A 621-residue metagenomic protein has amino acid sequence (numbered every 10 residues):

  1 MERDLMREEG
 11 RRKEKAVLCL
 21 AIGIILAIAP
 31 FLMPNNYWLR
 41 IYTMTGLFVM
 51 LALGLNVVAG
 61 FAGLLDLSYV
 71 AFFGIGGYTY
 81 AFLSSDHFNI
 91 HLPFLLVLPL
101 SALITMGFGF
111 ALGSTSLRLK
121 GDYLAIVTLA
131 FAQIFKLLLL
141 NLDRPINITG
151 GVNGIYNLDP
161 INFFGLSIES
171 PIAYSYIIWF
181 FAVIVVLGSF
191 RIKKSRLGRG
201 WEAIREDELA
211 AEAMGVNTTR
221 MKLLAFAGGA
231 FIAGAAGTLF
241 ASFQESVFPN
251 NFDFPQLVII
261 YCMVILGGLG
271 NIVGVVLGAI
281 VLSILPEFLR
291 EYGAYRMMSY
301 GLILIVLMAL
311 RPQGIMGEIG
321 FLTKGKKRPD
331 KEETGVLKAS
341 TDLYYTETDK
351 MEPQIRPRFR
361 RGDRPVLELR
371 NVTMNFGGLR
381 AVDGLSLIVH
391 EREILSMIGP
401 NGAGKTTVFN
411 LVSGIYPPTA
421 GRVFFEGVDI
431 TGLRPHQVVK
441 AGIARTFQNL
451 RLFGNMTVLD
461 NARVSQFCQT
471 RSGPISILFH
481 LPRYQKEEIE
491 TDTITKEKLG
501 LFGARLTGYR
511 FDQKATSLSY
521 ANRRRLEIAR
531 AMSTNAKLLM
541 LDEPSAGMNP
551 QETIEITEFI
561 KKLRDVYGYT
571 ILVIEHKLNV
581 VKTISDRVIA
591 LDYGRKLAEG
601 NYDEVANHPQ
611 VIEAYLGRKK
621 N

Functional and structural regions predicted by a protein language model:
M1-T341: Transmembrane alpha-helices and adjacent helix-loop boundaries
E2-R3, G320-T373, K619-N621: ABC-family P-loop ATPase nucleotide-binding domain
I398-P400: The feature captures the beta-strand-to-loop junction immediately N-terminal to the Walker
S413: Helix-to-loop junction immediately C-terminal to a conserved catalytic motif
G421-V428, A441, I494, L499-G500 (+1 more regions): Conserved ABC transporter NBD signature motif
L539-E543: Catalytic Walker B motif of ABC-type/P-loop ATPase nucleotide-binding domains
V581-T583: A short, surface-exposed alpha-helical micro-motif characterized by mixed small hydrophobic and charged/polar residues
